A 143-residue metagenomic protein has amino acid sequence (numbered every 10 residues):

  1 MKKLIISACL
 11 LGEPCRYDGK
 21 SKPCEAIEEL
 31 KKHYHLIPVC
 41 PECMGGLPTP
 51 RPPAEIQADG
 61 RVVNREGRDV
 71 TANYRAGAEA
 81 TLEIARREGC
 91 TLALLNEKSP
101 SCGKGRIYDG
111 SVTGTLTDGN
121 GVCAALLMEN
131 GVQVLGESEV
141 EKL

Functional and structural regions predicted by a protein language model:
M1-I5: Extreme N-terminal starter segment of soluble prokaryotic enzymes
C9, N96-S99, E139: Short, well-ordered beta-to-alpha junction loops that form the rim of enzyme active sites and present histidine/acidic
G12, G45-L47, P100-G103: Short, active-site-adjacent cap segments at secondary-structure transitions
G12-G19: Short N-terminal binding/cap micro-motifs at the start of the first secondary-structure element
K22-V63: Short, surface-exposed acidic-centric catalytic microdomains
H35, D118-K142: Short, flexible loop segments at boundaries between secondary-structure elements
R68-A85: Glycine-rich anion/phosphate-binding loops
C102-C123: Short Gly/Thr/Asp-enriched flexible loops that form oxyanion-binding sites at enzyme active sites
